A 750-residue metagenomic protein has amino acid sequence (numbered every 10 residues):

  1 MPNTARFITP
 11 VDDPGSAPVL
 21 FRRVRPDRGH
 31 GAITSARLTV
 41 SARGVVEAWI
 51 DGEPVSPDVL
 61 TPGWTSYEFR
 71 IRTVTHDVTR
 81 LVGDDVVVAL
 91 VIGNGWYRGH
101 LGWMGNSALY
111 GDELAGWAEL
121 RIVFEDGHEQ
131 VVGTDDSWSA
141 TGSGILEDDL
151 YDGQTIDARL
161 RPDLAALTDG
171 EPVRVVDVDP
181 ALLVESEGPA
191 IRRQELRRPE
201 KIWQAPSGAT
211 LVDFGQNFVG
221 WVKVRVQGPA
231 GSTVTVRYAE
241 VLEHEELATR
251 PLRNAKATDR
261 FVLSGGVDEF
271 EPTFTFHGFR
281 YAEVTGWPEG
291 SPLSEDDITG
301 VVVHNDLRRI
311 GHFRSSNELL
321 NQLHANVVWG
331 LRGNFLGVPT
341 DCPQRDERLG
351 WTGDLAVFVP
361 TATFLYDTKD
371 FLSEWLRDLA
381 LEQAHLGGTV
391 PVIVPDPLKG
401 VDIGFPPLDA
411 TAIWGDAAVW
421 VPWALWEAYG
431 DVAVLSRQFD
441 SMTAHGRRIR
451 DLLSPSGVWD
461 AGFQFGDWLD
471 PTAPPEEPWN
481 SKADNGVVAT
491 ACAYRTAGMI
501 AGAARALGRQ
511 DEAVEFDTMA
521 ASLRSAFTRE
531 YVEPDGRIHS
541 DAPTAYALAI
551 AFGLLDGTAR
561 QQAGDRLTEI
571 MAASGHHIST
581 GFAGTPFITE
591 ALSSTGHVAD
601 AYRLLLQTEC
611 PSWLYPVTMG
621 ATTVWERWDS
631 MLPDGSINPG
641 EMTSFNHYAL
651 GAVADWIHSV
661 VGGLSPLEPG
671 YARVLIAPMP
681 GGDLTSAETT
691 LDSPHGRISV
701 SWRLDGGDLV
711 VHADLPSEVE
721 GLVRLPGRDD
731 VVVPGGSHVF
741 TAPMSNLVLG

Functional and structural regions predicted by a protein language model:
M1-R345, G353, D370-S373, G387-P395 (+5 more regions): Extracellular/oxidizing-compartment recognition motifs
A36-V40, G220-E240, E271-F274, V284-W287 (+5 more regions): Alpha-helical support elements that line or immediately flank enzyme active sites and cofactor-binding pockets
P57-E68, H244-K256, K369-P475, S612-G635: Helix-terminus loop motifs that line ligand-binding clefts
V88, T155-D157, D346-T352, V357 (+8 more regions): C-terminal capping/lid segments that line or modulate ligand- or cofactor-binding pockets
A108, D112-E119, V132-A165, D177 (+3 more regions): Non-catalytic C-terminal accessory modules of carbohydrate-active enzymes
D135-S137, T141, P292-N326, R332-G333 (+7 more regions): Active-site acid/base region of carbohydrate-active enzymes
